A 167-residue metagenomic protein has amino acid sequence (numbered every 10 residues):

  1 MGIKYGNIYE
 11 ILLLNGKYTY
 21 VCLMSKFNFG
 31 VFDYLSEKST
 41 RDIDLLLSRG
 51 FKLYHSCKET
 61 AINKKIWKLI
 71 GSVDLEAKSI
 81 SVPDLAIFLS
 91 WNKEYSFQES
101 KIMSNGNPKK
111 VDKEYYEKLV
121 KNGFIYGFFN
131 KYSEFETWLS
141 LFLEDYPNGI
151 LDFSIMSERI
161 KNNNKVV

Functional and structural regions predicted by a protein language model:
M1-S48: Short N-terminal edge-element motif at the start of the domain
E37-I66: Glycine- and charge-enriched low-complexity intrinsically disordered segments
H55-V167: Beta-strand-rich cores of mature extracytoplasmic or soluble domains
